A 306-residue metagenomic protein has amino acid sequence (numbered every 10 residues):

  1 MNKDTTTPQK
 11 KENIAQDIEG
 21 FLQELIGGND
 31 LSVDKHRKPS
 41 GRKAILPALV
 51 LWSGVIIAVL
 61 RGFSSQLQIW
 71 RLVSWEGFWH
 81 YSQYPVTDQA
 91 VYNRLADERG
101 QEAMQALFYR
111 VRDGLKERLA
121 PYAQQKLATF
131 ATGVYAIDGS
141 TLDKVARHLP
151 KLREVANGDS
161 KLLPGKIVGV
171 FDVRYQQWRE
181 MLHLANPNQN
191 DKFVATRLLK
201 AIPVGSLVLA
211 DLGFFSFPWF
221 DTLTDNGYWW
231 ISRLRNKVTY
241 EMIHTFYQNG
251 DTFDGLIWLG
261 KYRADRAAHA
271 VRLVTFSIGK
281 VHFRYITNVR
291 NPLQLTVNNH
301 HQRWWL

Functional and structural regions predicted by a protein language model:
M1-W70, Y84, N93, E98 (+7 more regions): Single, function-defining residue in the core of a domain
W75-H80: Blade-loop segments of beta-propeller domains
A90: Residues in the helix-turn-helix
E117-R118: Phosphate-interacting basic helix/loop segments used at nucleotide- and nucleic-acid interfaces
P121: Active-site-adjacent helix/loop segment of glycosyltransferases that harbors family-specific signature motifs
G133-Y135: Conserved beta-strand elements of the Class I
E154-V155: Conserved mixed alpha/beta core segments that line enzyme active sites in large multi-domain catalysts
